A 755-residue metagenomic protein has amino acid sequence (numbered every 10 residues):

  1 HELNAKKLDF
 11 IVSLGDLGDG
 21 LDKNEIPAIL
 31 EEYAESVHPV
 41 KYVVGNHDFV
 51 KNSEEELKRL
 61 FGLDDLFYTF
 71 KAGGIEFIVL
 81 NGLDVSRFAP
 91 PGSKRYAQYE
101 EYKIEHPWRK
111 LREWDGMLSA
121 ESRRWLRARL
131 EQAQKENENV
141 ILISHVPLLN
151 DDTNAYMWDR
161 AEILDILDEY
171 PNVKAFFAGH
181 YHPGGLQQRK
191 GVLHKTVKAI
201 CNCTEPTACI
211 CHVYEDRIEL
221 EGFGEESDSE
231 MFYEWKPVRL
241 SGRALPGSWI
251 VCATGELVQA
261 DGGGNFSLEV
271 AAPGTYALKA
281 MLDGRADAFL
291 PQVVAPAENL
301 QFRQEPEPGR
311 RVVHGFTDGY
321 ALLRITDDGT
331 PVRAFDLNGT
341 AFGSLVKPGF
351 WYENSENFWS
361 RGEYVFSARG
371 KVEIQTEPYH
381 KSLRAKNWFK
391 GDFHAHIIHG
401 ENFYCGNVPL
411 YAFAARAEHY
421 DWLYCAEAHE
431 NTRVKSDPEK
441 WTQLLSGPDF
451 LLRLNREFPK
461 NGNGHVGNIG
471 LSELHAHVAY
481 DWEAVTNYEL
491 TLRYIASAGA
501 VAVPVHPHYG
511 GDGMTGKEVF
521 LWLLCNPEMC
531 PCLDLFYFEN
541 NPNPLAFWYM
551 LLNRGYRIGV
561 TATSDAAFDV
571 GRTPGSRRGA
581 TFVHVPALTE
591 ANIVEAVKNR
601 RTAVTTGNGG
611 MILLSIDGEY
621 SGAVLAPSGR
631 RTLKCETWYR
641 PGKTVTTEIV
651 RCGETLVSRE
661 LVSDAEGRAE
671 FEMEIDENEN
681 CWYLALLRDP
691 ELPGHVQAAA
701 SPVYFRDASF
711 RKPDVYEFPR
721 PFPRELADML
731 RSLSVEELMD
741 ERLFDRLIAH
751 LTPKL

Functional and structural regions predicted by a protein language model:
H1-A28, K390-H396: N-terminal active-site segment of His-dependent metallophosphoesterases
K23-E136, E162-N172, L186-G222, P438-N455: Extended active-site neighborhood of metal-dependent phosphoesterases/phosphodiesterases
V37, K41-N46, E55-G62, A72 (+3 more regions): Catalytic cores of extracellular degradative/oxidative enzymes
F70, G184-R239, A567-I612, I616: Binuclear metal-dependent phosphoesterase catalytic core
E105-R123, A133-A178, H508-P542: Active-site-proximal segments of metal-dependent phosphoesterases and phosphodiesterases across multiple
H212-W249, G262-G264, V604-T606, E619-S628 (+2 more regions): A short C-terminal boundary segment appended to hydrolase-like catalytic domains
F232-D392, I397-A417, L423-D449, R453 (+2 more regions): Long luminal/extracellular ectodomains of secretory-pathway precursor proteins
P296-E305, G309-H314, D318-D328, F335-L383 (+2 more regions): C-terminal functional module detector
